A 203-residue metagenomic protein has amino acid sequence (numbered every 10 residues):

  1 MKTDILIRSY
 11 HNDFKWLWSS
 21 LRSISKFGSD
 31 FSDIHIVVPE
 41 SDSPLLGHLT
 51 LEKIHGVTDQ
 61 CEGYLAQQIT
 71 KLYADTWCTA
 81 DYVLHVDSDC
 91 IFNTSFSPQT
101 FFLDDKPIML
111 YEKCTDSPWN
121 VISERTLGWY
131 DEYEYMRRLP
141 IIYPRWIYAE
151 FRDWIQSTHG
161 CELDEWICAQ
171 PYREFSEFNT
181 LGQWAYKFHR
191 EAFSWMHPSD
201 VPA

Functional and structural regions predicted by a protein language model:
M1-S19: N-proximal low-complexity "stem/linker" segments adjacent to membrane-targeting elements
R8, F31-S41: Short beta-strand/loop segment that forms part of the nucleotide-sugar
K15-W16, S43-L46, I91-S95, T100-F101 (+1 more regions): Short catalytic/ligand-binding loop motif for oxyanion handling, primarily in non-cytosolic enzymes, centered on
R22-F31: Short, acidic, metal-binding catalytic loop of nucleotide-sugar glycosyltransferases
V37-W77: Active-site-proximal specificity loops/subdomain of glycosyltransferases
V83, D89: Short aromatic/hydrophobic "clamp" motif used to bind/position activated sugar donors
I91-R125: Conserved donor-nucleotide/metal-binding helix-loop-beta segment in metal-dependent transferases, i.e., the alpha-helix
Y133-A203: Catalytic core and acceptor-binding pocket of nucleotide-sugar-dependent glycosyltransferases
